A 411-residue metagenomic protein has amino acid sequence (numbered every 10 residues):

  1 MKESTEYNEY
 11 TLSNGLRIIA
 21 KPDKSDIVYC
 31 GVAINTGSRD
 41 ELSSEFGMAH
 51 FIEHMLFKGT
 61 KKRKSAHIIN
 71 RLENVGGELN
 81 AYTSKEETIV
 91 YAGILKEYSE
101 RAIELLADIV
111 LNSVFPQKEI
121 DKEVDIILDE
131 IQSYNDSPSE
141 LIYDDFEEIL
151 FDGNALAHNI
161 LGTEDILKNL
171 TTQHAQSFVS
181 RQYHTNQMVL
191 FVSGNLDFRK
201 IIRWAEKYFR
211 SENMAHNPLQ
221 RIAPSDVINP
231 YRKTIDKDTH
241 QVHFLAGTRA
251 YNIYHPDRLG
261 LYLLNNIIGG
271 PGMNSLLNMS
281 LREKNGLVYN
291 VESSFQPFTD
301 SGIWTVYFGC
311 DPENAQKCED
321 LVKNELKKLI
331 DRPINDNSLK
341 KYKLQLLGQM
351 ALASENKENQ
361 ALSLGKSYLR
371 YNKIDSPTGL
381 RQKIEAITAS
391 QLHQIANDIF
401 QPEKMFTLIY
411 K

Functional and structural regions predicted by a protein language model:
M1-V28: N- or domain-start disorder-to-order transition segments that initiate the globular core
T11, H67-N217, A223-P224, T234 (+4 more regions): Charge-rich, well-structured scaffold segments of protease-associated domains
I19, Y29-A33, L56, N80-Y82 (+2 more regions): Short, conserved beta-strand segments within well-ordered enzyme catalytic domains that often line or immediately flank
P22-K24, G31-A33, A215-N274: His/Glu-based metal-binding/catalytic segments typifying zinc-dependent metallopeptidases
D26, C30-G37, A353: Short, hydrophobic/aliphatic alpha-helical segments
T36-E45: Short pre-active-site segment immediately N-terminal to the catalytic Zn-binding motif
G47-T60: Active-site SXXK
N278: Phosphate-proximal small/polar/acidic motifs at interfaces that engage nucleotide phosphates, polyphosphates
